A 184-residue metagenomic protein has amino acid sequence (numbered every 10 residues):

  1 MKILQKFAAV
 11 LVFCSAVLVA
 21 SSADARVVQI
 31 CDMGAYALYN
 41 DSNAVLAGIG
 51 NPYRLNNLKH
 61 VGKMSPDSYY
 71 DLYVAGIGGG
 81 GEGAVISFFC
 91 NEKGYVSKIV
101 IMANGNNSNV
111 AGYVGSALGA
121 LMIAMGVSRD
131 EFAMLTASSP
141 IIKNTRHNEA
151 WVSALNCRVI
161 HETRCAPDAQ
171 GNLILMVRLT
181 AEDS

Functional and structural regions predicted by a protein language model:
M1-L11: Bacterial N-terminal signal peptides that target proteins for export
V12-F13, A23: Cleavable N-terminal signal peptides
V19-A25: Sec/Tat signal peptide C-region and signal peptidase I cleavage site
A25-A44: Short N-terminal segments immediately surrounding and downstream of signal-peptide cleavage
S42-N104: Extracytoplasmic beta-rich ectodomain segments of secreted or membrane-anchored proteins
M64-A75, N144-A150, I160-E162: Short, hydrophobic/aromatic-rich segments at coil-to-beta transitions
A84-K143: Long, charged/polar, surface-exposed segments that mediate recognition or autoinhibition
V152-L179: Short, exposed beta-strand-loop hairpins at the edges of beta-sheets in extracellular/periplasmic proteins
